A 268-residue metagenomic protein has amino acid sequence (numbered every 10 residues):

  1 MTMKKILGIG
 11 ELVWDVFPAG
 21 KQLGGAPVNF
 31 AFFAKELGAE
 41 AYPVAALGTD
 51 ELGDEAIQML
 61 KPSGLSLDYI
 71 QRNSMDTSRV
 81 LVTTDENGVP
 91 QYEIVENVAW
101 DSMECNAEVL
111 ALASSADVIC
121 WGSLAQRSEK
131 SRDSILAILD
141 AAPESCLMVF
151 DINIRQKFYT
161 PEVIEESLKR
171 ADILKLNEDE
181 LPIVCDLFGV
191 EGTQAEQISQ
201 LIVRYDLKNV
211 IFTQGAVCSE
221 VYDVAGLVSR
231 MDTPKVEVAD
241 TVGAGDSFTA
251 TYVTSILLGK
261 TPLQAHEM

Functional and structural regions predicted by a protein language model:
M1-S66, V238-A239: Glycine-rich phosphate/adenosyl-contacting loop at the front of the ribokinase-like
T2-K5, G192-M268: Conserved phosphate-binding/catalytic region of the ribokinase-like
A34, N177, G245: Short, conserved phosphate/pyrophosphate- and ester-handling motifs at nucleotide-, phospho-/glycolipid
E40-S123, A141-E144: Conserved N-terminal subdomain of the carbohydrate kinase-like
A111-L112, E166-S167, V203: Structural alpha-helical scaffold elements that stabilize or flank donor/cofactor-binding regions in carbohydrate
V118, G122-E196, V217-C218: Conserved beta-alpha-beta core of the PfkB/ribokinase-like small-molecule kinase fold
